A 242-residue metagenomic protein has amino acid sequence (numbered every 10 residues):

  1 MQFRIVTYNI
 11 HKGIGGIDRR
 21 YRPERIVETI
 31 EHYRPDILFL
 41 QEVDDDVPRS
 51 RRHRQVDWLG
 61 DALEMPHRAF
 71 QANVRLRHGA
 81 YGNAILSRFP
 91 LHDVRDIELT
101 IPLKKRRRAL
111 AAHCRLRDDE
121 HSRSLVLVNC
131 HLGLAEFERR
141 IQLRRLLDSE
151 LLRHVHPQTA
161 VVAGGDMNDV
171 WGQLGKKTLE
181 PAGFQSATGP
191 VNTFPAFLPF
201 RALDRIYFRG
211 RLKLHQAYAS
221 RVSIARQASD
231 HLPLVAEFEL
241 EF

Functional and structural regions predicted by a protein language model:
M1-I37, R51, D61-A62, P66-F70 (+1 more regions): Active-site regions of metal-assisted phosphoester/phosphodiester hydrolases, unifying DNase/endonuclease modules
Q41-R49: Active-site neighborhood of divalent metal-dependent phosphoester/pyrophosphate hydrolases
Q55-V56: Short Gly/Thr/Asp-enriched flexible loops that form oxyanion-binding sites at enzyme active sites
